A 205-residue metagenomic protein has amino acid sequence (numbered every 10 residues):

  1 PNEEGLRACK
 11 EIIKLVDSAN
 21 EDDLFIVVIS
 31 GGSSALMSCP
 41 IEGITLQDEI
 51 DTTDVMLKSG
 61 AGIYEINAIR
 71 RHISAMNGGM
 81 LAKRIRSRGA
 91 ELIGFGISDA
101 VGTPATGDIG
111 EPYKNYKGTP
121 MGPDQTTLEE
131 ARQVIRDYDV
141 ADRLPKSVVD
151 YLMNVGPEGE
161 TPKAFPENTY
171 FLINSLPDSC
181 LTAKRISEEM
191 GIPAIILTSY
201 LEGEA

Functional and structural regions predicted by a protein language model:
P1-A205: N-terminal loops that bind phosphate or other acidic moieties and the adjacent beta-alpha structural core
